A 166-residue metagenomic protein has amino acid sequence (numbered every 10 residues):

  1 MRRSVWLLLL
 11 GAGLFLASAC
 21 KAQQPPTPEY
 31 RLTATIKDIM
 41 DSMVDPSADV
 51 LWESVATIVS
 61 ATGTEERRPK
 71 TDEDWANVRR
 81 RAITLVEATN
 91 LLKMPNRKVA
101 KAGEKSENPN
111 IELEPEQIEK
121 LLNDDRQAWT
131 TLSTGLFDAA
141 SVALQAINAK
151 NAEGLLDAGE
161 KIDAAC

Functional and structural regions predicted by a protein language model:
M1-L10: Bacterial N-terminal signal peptides that target proteins for export
A17-A19: C-terminal motif of bacterial Sec signal peptides marking the signal peptidase cleavage site
K21-R79, I83-V86, N90-A165: Sequence context surrounding c-type heme c attachment/ligation sites in exported
